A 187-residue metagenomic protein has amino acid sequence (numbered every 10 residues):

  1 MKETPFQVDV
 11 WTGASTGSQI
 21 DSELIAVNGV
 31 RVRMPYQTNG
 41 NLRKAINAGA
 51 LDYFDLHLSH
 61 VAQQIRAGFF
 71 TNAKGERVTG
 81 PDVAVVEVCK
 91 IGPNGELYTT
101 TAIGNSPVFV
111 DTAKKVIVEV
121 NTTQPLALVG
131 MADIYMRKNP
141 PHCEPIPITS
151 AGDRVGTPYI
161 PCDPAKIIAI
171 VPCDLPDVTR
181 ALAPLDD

Functional and structural regions predicted by a protein language model:
M1-D187: Conserved alpha/beta enzyme-core scaffold
